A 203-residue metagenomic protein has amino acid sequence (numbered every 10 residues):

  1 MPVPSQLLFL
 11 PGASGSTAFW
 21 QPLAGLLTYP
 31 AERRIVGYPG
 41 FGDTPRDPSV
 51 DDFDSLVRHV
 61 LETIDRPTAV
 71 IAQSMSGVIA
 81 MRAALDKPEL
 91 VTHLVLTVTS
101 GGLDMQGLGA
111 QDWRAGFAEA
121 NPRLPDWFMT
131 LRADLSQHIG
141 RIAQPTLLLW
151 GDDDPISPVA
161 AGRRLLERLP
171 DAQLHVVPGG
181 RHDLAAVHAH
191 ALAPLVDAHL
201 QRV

Functional and structural regions predicted by a protein language model:
P2-P45: Conserved HGGG/HGGXW glycine-rich cap/lid loop of the alpha/beta-hydrolase fold
R34-I71, P194: Active-site loop/oxyanion-hole signature of alpha/beta-hydrolase fold enzymes
S49, F53, M81, L85-D86 (+1 more regions): Flexible "cap/lid" loop of the alpha/beta hydrolase fold
A72-S76, A80: Gly/Ala-rich beta-loop-alpha elbow adjacent to hydrolase catalytic centers
R123-H138: Active-site nucleophile elbow and catalytic-triad environment of alpha/beta-hydrolase enzymes
I142, L148-W150, D154: Short beta-strand/loop motif that positions the catalytic acidic residue of the alpha/beta-hydrolase fold
D153-S157, H182: Acidic catalytic loop of the alpha/beta-hydrolase fold
G180-A193: Catalytic histidine-centered segment of alpha/beta-hydrolase-like enzymes
